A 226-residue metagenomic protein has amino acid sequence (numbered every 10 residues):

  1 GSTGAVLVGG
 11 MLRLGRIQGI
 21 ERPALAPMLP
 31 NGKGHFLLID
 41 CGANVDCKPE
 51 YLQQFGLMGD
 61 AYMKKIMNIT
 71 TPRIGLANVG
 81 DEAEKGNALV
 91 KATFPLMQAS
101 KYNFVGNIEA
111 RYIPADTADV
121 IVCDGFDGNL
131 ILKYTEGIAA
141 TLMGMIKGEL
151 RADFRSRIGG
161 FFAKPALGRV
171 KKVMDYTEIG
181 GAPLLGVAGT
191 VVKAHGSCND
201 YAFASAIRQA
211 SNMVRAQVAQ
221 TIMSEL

Functional and structural regions predicted by a protein language model:
G1, P30-N31, C41-G42: Beta-hairpin (beta-strand-turn-beta-strand) motif
G1-G9: Glycine/serine-rich anion-binding loops at beta->alpha junctions that coordinate negatively charged ligand groups
G1-S2, D81-K85, R151-R157: A broad, low-specificity signal for short, low-complexity segments enriched in glycine/proline and polar/charged
S2, A43-V45, N78-A83, I108-Y112 (+2 more regions): Glycine-rich beta-alpha junction loops
V8, P49-L52, N87-V90, T135-E136 (+1 more regions): Conserved strand-to-helix beginnings and helix N-cap segments that scaffold or border functional pockets
G9-L38, T117-I121, G125-E225: Glycine-rich phosphate/nucleotide-binding loop
F36-K48: Low-complexity, intrinsically disordered basic tails/loops
V45-A110, D119: Glycine-rich phosphate/diphosphate-binding loop of Rossmann-like nucleotide-binding domains
